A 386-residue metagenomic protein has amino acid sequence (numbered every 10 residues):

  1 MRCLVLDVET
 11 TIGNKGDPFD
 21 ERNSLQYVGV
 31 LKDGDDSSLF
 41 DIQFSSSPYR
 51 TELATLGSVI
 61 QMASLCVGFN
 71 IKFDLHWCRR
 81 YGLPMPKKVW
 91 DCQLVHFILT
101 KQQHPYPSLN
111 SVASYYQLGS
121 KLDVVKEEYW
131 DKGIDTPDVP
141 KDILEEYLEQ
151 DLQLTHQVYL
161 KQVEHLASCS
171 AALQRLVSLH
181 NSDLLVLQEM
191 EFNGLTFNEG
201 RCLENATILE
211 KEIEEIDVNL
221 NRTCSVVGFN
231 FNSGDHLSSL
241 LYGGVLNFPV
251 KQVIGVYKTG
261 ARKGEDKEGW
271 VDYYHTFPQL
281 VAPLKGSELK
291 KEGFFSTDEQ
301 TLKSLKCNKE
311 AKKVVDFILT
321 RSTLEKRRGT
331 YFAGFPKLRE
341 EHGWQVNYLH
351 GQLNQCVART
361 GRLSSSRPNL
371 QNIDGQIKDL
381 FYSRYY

Functional and structural regions predicted by a protein language model:
M1-E9, G13-N14, P18-N23, D36 (+4 more regions): Conserved "right-hand" nucleotidyltransferase catalytic core of DNA-directed polymerases
P18, A54-S58, L380-Y382: Short, flexible, glycine/charge-rich loop motifs used to bind or transfer phosphoryl groups or to couple energy/partner
N23-Q26, V30-V59, S64-A167, K263-G264: Active-site-proximal helix-loop-helix substrate-binding element of RNase H-like nuclease domains
